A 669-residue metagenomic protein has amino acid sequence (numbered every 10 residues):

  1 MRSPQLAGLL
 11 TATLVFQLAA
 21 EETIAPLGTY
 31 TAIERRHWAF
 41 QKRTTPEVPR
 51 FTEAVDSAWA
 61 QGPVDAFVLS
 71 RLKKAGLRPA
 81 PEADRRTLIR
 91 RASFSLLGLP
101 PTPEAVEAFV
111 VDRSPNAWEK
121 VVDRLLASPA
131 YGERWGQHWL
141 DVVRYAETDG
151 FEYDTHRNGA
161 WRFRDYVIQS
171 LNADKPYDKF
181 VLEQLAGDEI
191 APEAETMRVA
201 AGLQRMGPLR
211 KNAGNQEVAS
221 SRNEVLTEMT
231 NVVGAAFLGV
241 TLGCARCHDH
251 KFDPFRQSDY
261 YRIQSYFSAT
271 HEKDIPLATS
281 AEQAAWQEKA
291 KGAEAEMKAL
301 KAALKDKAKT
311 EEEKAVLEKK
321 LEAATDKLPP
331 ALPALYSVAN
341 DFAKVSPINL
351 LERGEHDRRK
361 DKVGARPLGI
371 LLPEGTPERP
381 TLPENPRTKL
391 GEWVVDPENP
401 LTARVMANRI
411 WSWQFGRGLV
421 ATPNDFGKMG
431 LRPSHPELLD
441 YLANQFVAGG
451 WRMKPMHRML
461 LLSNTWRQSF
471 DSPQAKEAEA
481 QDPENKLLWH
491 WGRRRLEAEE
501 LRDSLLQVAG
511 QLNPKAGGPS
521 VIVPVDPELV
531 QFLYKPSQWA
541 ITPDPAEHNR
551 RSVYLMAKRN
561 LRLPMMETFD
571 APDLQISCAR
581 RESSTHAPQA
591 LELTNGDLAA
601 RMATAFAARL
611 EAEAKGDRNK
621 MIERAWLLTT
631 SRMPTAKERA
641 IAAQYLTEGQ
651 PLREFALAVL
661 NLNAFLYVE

Functional and structural regions predicted by a protein language model:
M1-Q5: Positively charged n-region of N-terminal signal peptides that target proteins for export
A7-Q17: Bacterial N-terminal signal peptides
E21-P49, Q137, T148, R157 (+7 more regions): Post-cleavage N-terminal segment of exported redox proteins
I33-R71: Charge-rich, low-complexity intrinsically disordered regions
V55-R91, S95, L99-A130, Y145-P192 (+7 more regions): Primarily short, surface-exposed interaction patches in extracytoplasmic proteins
E189-A295, R562, M566, C578: Sequence context surrounding c-type heme c attachment/ligation sites in exported
